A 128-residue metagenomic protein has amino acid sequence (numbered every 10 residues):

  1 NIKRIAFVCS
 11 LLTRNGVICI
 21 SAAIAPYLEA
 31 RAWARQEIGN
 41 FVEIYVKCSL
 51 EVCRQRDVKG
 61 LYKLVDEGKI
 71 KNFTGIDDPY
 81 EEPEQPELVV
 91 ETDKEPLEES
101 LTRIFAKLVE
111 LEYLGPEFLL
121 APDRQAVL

Functional and structural regions predicted by a protein language model:
N1: Short, conserved glycine- and acidic-residue-centered signature motifs in active-site or ligand-binding loops
R4, C9-D66, N72: ATP-dependent NMP and nucleoside kinases share a basic, alpha-helical "lid"
C9, I104, L108: Hydrophobic "lid"/C-terminal helical patch of Rossmann-like NAD(P)-dependent dehydrogenase/epimerase domains
K47-L50, Q55-R103, L111-L128: Small-molecule kinase domains that catalyze NTP-dependent phosphoryl transfer to phosphate-bearing small molecules
